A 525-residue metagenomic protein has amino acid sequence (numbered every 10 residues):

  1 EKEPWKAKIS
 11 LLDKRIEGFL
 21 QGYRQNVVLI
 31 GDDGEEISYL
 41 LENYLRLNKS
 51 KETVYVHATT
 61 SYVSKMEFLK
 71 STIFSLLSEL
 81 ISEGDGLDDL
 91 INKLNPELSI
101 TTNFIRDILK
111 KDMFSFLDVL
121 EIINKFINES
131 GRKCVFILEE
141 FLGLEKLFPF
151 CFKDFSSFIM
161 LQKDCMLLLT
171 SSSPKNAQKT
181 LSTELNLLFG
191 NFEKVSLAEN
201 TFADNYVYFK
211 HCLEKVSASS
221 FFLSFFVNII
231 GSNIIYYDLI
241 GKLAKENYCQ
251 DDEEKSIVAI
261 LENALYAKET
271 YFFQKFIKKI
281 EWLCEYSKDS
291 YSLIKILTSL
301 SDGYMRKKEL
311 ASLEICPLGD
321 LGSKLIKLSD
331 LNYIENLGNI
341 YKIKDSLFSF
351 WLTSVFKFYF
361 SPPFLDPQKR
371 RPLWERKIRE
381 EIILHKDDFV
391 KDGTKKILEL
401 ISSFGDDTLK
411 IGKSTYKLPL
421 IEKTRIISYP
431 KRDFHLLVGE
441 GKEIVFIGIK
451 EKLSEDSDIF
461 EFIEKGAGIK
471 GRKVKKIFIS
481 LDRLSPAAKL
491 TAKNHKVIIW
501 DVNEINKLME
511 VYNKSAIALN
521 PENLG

Functional and structural regions predicted by a protein language model:
E1-I30, L47, S82, N128 (+1 more regions): A short, basic N-terminal segment
Q21-E140, L144: P-loop NTPase nucleotide-binding core
I30-G31, N128-L138, L142-F148, F155-L185: Sensor-1/coupling segment of RecA-like P-loop NTPase cores
E193-F222, I240: Conserved small helical "lid"/interfacial subdomain of P-loop NTPases
I234, D238-L318, D366: Winged-helix-like regulatory helical subdomains adjacent to P-loop NTPase cores
E314-L331: Short amphipathic alpha-helical interaction segments
L347-E380: Short, amphipathic alpha-helical interaction segments positioned at domain boundaries
I477-G525: Domain-level recognition of nuclease-like catalytic cores that cleave nucleotide substrates
